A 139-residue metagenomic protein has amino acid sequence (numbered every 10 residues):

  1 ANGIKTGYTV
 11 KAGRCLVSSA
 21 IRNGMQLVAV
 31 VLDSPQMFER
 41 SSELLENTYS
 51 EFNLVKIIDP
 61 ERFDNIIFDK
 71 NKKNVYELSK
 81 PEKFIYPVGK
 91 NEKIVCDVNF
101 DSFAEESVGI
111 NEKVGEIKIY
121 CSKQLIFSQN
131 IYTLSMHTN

Functional and structural regions predicted by a protein language model:
A1-N139: Domain-terminus/edge residues, biased toward the C-terminal soluble/receptor-binding domains of extracytoplasmic
